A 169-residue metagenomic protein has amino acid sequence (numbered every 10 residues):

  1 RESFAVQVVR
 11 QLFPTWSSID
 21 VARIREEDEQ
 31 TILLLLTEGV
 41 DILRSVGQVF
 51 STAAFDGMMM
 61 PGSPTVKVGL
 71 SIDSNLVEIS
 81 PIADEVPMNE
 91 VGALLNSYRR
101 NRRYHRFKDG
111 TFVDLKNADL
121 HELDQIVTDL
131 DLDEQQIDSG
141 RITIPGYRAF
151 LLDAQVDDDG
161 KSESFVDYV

Functional and structural regions predicted by a protein language model:
R1-V169: Accessory nucleic-acid engagement and inter-domain coupling regions that lie outside the RecA/P-loop ATPase cores
